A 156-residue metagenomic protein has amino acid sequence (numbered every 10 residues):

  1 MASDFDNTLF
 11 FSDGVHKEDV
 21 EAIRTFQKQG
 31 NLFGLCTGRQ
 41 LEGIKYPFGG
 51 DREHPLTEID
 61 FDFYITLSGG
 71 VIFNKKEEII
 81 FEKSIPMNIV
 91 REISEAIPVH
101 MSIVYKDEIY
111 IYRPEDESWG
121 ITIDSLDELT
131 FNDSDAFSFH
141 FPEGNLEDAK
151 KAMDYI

Functional and structural regions predicted by a protein language model:
M1, Y64, F137-F139: Generic beta-strand hydrophobic packing signal
M1-D13: Asp-based phosphoryl-transfer active-site loop
A2-S3, V71-N74, T130-D135: Short, basic/glycine-rich phosphate-binding loops at helix/coil junctions that contact nucleotide phosphates
S3-D4, I79, G120-I123: A generic, residue-level signal for flexible/boundary positions that often mark functional hotspots
D13-G14, S84, E143: Residue-level marker of alpha-helix boundaries and capping positions
K17-E117: Active-site phosphate-binding/coordination module
E92, A96-I156: Conserved acidic, metal-coordinating active-site core of Asp-based, Mg2+-dependent phosphoryl-transfer enzymes
